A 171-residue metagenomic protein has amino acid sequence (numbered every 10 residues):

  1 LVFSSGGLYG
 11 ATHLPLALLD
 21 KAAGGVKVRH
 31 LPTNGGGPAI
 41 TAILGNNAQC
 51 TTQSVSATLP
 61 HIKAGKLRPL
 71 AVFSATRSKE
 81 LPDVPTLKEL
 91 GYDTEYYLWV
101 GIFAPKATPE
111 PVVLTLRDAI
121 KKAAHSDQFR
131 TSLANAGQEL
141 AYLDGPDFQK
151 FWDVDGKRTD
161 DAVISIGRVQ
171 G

Functional and structural regions predicted by a protein language model:
L1-G171: Conserved, function-defining micro-sites of small-solute handling proteins
